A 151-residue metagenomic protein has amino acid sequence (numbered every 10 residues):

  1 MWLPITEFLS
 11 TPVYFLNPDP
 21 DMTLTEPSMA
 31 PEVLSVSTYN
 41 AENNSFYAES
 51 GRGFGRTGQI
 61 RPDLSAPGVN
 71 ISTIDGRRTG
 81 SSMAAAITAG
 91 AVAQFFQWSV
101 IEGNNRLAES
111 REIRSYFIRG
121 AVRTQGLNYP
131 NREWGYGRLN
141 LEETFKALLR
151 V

Functional and structural regions predicted by a protein language model:
M1-L3, A48, G76, Y129-P130: Short acidic, glycine/serine/threonine-rich loops at helix termini
M1-S10, Y14: Hard-cation-handling environments
L16-Q97: Extracellular S/T/G-rich loop segment that most often corresponds to the catalytic His/Ser-adjacent loop
G68-Y129, R138, K146: Hydrolase catalytic cores
E142-V151: Secreted peptidase-domain scaffold signal
